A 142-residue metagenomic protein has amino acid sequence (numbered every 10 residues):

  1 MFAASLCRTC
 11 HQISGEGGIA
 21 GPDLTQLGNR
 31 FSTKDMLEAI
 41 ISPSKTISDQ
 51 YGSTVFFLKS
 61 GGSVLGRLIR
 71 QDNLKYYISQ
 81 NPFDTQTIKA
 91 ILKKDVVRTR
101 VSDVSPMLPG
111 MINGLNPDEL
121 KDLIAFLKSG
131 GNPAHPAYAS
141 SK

Functional and structural regions predicted by a protein language model:
M1, G52, S63-V64, I69 (+1 more regions): Extended surface/linker regions that mediate inter-domain or inter-protein docking in multi-component redox
M1-I13: Sequence/structural segment immediately N-terminal to covalent heme-attachment motifs in c-type and related
Q12, A20-D23, H135-S140: Short, solvent-exposed loop/turn and secondary-structure capping segments
G17-I41, S53-V101: Gly/Gly-Pro-rich "capping" loops immediately C-terminal to redox-active cysteine motifs in periplasmic/lumenal
P22, S105, P109-G110: Positions in alpha-helical segments
I47-Q50: Active-site phosphate-binding and catalytic loops of NTP-dependent enzymes
L108-K142: Long, low-complexity intrinsically disordered regions
